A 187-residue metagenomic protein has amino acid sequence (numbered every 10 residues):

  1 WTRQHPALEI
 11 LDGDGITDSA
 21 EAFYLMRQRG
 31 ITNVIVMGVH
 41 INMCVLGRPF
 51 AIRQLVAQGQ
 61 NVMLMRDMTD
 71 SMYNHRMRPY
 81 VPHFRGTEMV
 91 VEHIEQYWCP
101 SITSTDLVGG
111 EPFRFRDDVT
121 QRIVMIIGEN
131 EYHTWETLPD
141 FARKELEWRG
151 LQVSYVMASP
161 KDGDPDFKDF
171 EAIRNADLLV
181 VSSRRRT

Functional and structural regions predicted by a protein language model:
W1-V119: Active-site-adjacent betaalpha module
R27-G30, D118-T120, E147, E171-N175: Extracellular/periplasmic catalytic domains that process cell-envelope and extracellular macromolecules
V36, I123-I126: Short, hydrophobic/glycine-enriched beta-strand segments
M125, N130-T187: Helical hinge/lid and interdomain linker segments adjacent to catalytic or ligand-binding clefts that mediate domain
